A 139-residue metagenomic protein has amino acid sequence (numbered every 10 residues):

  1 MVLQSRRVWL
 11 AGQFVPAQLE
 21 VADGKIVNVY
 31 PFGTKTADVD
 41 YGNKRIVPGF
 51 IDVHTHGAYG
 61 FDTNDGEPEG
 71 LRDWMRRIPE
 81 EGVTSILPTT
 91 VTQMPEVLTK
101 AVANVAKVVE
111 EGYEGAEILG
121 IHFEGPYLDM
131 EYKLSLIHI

Functional and structural regions predicted by a protein language model:
M1-L3, T34-P68, R72, R76: Replace "His-x-His-based motif
M1-V47: Histidine-rich, glycine-flanked metal-binding segment
H56, R72-A101, A116-M130: Divalent metal-dependent hydrolysis catalytic cores, especially in the metallo-beta-lactamase
V102-V109: Short, well-ordered amphipathic alpha-helices
E110-A116: Short helix-capping segments at alpha-helix termini
K133: Conserved anion-binding
I137-I139: Conserved small/polar residues in nucleotide/adenosyl-binding loops
